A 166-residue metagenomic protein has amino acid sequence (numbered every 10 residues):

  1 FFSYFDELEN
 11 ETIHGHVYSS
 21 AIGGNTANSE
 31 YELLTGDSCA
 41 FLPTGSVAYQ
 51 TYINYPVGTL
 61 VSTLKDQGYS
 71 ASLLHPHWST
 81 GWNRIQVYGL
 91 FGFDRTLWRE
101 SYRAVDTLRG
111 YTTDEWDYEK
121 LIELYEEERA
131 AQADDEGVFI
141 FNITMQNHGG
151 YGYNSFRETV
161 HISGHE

Functional and structural regions predicted by a protein language model:
F1-E166: Solvent-exposed soluble domains appended to multi-pass membrane proteins
